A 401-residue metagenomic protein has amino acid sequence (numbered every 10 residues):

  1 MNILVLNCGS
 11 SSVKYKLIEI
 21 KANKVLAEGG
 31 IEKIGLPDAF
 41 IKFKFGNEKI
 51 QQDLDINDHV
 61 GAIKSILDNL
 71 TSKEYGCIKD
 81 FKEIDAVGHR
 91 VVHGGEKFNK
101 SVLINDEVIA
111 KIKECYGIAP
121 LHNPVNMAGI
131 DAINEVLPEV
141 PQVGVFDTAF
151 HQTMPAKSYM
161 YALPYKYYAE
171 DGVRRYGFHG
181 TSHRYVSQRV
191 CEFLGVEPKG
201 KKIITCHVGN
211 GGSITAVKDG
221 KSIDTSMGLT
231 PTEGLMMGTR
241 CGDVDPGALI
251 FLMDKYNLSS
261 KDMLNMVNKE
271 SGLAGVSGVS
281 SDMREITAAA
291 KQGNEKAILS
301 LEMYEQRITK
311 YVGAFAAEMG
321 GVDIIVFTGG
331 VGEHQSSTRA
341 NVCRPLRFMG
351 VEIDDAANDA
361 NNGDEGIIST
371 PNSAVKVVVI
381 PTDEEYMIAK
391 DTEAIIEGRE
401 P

Functional and structural regions predicted by a protein language model:
M1-G95: N-terminal glycine/serine-rich phosphate-binding loop of ATP-dependent small-molecule kinases, especially carbohydrate
G9, H89-V92, V208-N210, V322 (+1 more regions): Glycine-rich beta-strand-to-loop/alpha-helix junction loops that act as flexible
N69-I84, V190-E197, V312-D323: Phosphate/pyrophosphate-binding loops at sites that engage ATP/ADP/AMP, CoA/4′-phosphopantetheine, polyphosphate
L70, E74-H122, V143, A149-S158: Short beta-strand-loop/turn "lid" adjacent to the catalytic site in phosphate-handling enzymes
F150-K255: Glycine-rich phosphate-binding loop of actin/hexokinase-like ATP-binding domains
K218, I223-S259, N265, G329-A360: Catalytic phosphate/nucleotide-handling subdomain of diverse soluble enzymes
N265, G272-V276, M283-E318: Adenine-nucleotide phosphate-binding core of ATP-dependent small-molecule kinases
I298, E302-V322, V326, G332-P401: Internal helix-turn-beta structural module
